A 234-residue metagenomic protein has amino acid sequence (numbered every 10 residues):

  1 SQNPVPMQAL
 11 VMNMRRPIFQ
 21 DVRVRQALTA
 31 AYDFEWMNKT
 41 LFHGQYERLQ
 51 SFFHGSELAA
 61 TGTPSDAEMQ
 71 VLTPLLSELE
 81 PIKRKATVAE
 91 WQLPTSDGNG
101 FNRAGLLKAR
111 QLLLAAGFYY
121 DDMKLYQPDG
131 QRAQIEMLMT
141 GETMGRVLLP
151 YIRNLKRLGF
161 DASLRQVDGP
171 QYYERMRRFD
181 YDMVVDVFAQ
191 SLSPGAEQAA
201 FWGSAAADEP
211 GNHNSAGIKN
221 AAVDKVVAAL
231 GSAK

Functional and structural regions predicted by a protein language model:
S1-P4, Q26-A30, T143, I152 (+1 more regions): Ligand-site clamp/hinge motif
Q2-V24, T40, G217-I218: A bilobed periplasmic-binding-protein/Venus flytrap-type ligand-binding module shared by bacterial periplasmic
Q20-R153: Append "and occasionally in soluble cytosolic enzymes with long acidic Gly/Pro-rich linkers
V22-R23, A27, L149-L158, P170-Y181: Short helices/loops that flank or line small-molecule/ion binding pockets
F34, D186-S191: Beta->alpha turn/N-cap motifs
N38, V71-D97, N102, S163-Y172 (+3 more regions): Extracytoplasmic/peripheral linker and loop segments enriched in polar/acidic and small residues with frequent Thr/Pro
F118-M123, K156-Q171: Short, well-structured beta-strand/strand-turn elements
